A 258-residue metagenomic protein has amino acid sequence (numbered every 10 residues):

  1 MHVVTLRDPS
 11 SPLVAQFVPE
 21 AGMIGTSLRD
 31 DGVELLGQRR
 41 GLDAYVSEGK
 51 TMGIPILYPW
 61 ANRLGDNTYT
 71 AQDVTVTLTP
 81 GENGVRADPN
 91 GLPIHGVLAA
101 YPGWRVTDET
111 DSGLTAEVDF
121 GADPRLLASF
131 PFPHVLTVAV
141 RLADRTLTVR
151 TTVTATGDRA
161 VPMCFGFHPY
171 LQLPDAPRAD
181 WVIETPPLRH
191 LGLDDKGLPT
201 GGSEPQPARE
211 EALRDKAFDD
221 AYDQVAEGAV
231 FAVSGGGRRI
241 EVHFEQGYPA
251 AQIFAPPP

Functional and structural regions predicted by a protein language model:
M1-N83, A229-P249: Beta-strand-rich N-terminal accessory domains
L6-D8, P19, L28, F120-P174: Acidic, contiguous internal or C-terminal segments within carbohydrate-active enzymes that form a structured patch used
S11, G22, R63, L98-Y101 (+6 more regions): Residues that act as N-cap/strand-start positions at coil-to-secondary-structure junctions
E34-K50, L78-G103, A116, D180-E204: Glycine-rich, pocket-lining loop/helix-strand segments that form or immediately flank
T70-V74, V106-L114, R141-T146, D175-A179 (+2 more regions): A short, structured loop/turn motif at beta-sheet edges
R86-D144: Extended, loop-rich substrate-binding clefts of extracytoplasmic carbohydrate-active enzymes
A160-P162, Y170-Y248: Active-site/ligand-binding surface loops and adjacent short beta/alpha elements that line catalytic pockets across
Y248-P258: A C-terminal functional module that forms or caps the active site or interfaces directly with catalytic machinery
